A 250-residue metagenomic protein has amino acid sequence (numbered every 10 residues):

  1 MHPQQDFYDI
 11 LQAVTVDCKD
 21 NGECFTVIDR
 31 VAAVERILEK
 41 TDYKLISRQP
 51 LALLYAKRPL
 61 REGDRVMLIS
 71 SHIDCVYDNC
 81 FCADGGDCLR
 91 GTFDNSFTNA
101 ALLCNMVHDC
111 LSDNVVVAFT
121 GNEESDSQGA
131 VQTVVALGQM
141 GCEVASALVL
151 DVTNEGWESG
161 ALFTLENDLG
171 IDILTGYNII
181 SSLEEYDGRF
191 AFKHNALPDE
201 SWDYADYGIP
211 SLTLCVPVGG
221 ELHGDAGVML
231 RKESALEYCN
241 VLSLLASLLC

Functional and structural regions predicted by a protein language model:
D9-E62: A non-catalytic alpha/beta surface segment that caps or lines the substrate-entry region of metallo-dependent hydrolase
K19-N21, G85-F93, F192, M229: A short glycine/serine-rich beta->alpha loop
K40, S47, G63-F119: Active-site metal-coordination/substrate-binding segment of hydrolases, especially metallo-dependent peptidases
L60-R61, D74-Y77, E124, E155: A short acidic, glycine/proline-enriched capping/turn motif at secondary-structure boundaries, especially helix N-cap
M67-I69, A118, S146-L148, P210-L214: Hydrophobic/aromatic beta-strand patches that form the interior of the parallel beta-sheet core in alpha/beta enzyme
S71-C75, L150-N154, P217: Short glycine-enriched loops at secondary-structure junctions
L89-L174, I180-S181, G188-D203: Acidic/histidine-rich catalytic neighborhood of metal-dependent amide-processing enzymes
W157-C250: Active-site-adjacent substrate-binding region of metalloamidase/peptidase-like peptide-processing proteins
